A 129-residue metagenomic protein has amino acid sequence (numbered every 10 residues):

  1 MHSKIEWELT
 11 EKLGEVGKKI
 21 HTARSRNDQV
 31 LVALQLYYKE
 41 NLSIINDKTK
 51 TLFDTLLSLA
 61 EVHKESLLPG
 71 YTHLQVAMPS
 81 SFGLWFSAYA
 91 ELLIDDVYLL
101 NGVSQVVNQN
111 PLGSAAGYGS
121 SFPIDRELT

Functional and structural regions predicted by a protein language model:
M1-G119, P123-T129: A helix-coil-helix interface module used to build multimeric assemblies and to scaffold catalytic/cofactor sites
